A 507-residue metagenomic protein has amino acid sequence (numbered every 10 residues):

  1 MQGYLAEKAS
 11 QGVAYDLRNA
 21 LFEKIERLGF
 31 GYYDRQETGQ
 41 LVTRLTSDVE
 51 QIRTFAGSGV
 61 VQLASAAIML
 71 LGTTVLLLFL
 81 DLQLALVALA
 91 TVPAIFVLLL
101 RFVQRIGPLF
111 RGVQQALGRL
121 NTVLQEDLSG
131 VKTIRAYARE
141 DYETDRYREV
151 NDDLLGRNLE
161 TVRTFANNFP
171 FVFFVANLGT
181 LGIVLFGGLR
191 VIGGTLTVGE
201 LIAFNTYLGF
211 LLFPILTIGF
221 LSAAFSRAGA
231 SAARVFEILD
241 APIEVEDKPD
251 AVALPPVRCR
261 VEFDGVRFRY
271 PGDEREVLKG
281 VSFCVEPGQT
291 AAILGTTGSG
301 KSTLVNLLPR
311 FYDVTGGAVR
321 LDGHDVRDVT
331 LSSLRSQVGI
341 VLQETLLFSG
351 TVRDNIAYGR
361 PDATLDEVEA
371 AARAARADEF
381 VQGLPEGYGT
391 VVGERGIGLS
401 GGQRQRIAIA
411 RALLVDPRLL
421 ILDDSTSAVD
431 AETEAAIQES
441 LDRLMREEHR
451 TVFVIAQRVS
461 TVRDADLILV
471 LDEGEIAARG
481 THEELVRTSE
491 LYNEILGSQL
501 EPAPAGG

Functional and structural regions predicted by a protein language model:
M1-Y15, E23, R27, D34 (+4 more regions): Transmembrane-helix motif of ABC transporter permease domains
Q11, G31, G39, T43 (+5 more regions): Short active-site loops of ABC-family nucleotide-binding domains
L21, I25, I134, V235 (+1 more regions): Helix-loop junctions and hydrophobic alpha-helical segments within the transmembrane domains of large membrane
F30-G31, S47-A56, V60, A64 (+8 more regions): An intracellular "coupling" helix at the cytosolic face of ABC transporter transmembrane type-1 domains
S58-G112, L185-L196: Transmembrane helices of ABC transporter permease
V92-L100, F165-G179, V198-A223: Hydrophobic alpha-helical segments in the permease module
D247, L254-G507: ABC-type nucleotide-binding domain
